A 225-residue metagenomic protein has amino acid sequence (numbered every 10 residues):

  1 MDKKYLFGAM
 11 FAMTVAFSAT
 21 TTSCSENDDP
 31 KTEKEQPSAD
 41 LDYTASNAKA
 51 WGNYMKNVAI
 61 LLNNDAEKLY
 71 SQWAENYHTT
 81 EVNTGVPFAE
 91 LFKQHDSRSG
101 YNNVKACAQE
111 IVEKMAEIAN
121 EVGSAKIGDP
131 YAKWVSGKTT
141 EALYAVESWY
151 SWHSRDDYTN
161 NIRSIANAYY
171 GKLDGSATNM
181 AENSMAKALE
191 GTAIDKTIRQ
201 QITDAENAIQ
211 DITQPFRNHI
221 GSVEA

Functional and structural regions predicted by a protein language model:
D2-G8, A16-E35: Bacterial Sec-dependent N-terminal signal peptides
V15-A16, L173: Hydrophobic alpha-helical membrane context
P30-A225: Mature extracytoplasmic or organellar-lumen-exposed domains after removal of signal/transit peptides
